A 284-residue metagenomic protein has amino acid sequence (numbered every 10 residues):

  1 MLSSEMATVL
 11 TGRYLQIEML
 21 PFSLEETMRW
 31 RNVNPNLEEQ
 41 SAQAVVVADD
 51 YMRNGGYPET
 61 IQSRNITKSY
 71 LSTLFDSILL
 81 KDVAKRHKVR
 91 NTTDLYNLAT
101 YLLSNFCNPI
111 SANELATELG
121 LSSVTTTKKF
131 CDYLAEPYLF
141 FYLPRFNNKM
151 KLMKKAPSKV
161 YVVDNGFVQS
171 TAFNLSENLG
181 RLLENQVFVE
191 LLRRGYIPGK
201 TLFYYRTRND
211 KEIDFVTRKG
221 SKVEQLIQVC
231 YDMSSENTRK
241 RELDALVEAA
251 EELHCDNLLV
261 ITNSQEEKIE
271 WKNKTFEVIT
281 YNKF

Functional and structural regions predicted by a protein language model:
M1-E5, E25-M28, S170, E236-N237 (+1 more regions): Switch/connector loops and helix/strand junctions flanking conserved nucleotide-binding motifs in nucleotide-processing
M1-L2, P21-E25, N147, F167 (+2 more regions): Conserved nucleotide-binding/hydrolysis micro-motifs of P-loop NTPases
S3-P109: Interdomain motor-coupling "hinge/lid" segment immediately C-terminal to the ATP-binding subdomain of NTP-driven enzymes
I61, N65-V223: Accessory nucleic acid-recognition modules appended to NTPase machines
V223-S234: Active-site ExK catalytic segment of metal-dependent nucleases
R239-H254: Short, charged, amphipathic alpha-helix that recurs within catalytic cores of restriction-modification and other
D256-T262: Short, hydrophobic beta-strand segments that form beta-sheet elements in well-ordered domains
N263-F284: Domain-level recognition of nuclease-like catalytic cores that cleave nucleotide substrates
